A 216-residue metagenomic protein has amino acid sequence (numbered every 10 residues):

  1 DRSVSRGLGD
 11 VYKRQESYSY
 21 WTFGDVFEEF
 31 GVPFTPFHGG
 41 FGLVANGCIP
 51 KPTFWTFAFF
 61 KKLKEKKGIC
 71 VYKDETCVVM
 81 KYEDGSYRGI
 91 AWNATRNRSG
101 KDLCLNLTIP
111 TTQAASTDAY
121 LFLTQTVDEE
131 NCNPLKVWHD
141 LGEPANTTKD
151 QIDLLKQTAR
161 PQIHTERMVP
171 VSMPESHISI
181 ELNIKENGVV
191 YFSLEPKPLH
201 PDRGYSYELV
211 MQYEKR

Functional and structural regions predicted by a protein language model:
D1-Y12: Single conserved hydrophobic/aromatic residue that forms the stacking wall/gate of nucleotide- or nucleobase-binding
D10-S17, F60-K66, V171-I178, N183: A structural motif corresponding to the C-terminal end of an alpha-helix and its immediate exit/capping segment
E16-Y20, R88-I90: Structural recognition of the beta-strand scaffold that forms the well-ordered cores of secreted hydrolase catalytic
Y18, F57, T124: Conserved, mostly hydrophobic/aromatic
P36-K73: Catalytic cores of secreted or luminal carbohydrate-active enzymes
L63-I69, C132-N133, P196-Y207: Short, charged low-complexity linker/loop segments at the C-terminal edge of domains
D74-D118, L123-D140, E186-P198: Carbohydrate-binding surface patches
A145-R216: C-terminal beta-strand-rich structural cap/linker in extracellular carbohydrate-active enzymes
